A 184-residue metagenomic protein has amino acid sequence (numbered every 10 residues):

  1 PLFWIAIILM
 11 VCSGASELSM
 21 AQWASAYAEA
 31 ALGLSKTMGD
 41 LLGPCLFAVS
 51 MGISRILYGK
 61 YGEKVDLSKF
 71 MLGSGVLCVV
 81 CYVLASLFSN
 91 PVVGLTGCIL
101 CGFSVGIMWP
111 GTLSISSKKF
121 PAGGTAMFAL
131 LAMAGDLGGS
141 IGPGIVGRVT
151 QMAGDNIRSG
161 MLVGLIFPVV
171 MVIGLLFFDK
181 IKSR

Functional and structural regions predicted by a protein language model:
P1-G52: Extracytoplasmic gate region of multi-pass secondary transporters
A28-E29, Y61-G62, V146-D155, G160: Interfacial helix-cap and linker-helix signal at transmembrane-aqueous boundaries of multi-pass secondary transporters
A48-I56, G139-S140: Residue-level signature of mid-helix packing/kink "hotspots" within the transmembrane helices of 12-pass Major
K69-L84: Structural signature of the two symmetry-related core transmembrane helices
V92-L100: Paired small-residue
I107-F120: Intracellular juxtamembrane helix-capping segments at the cytosolic ends of symmetry-related transmembrane helices
P121-A153: A late C-terminal transmembrane helix in Major Facilitator Superfamily
S159-F177: Symmetry-related core transmembrane helices of the 12-TM Major Facilitator Superfamily/SLC fold
